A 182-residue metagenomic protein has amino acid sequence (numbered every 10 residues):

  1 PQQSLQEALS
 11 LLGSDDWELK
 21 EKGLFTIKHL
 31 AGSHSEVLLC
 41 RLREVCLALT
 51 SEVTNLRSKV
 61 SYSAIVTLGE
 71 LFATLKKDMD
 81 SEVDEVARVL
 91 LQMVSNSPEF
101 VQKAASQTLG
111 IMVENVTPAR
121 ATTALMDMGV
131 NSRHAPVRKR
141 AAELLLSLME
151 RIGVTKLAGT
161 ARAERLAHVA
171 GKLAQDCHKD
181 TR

Functional and structural regions predicted by a protein language model:
P1-A8, S35-L49, L68, K76-R88 (+2 more regions): Core helices of alpha-solenoid repeat scaffolds
P1-L39, V137: N-terminal segments that cap or nucleate solenoid repeat domains
L12, T26-G32, L49-V53, A64-L75 (+5 more regions): Hydrophobic residues within the alpha-helices of tandem HEAT/HEAT-like
W17-E18, E36, S58-K59, K77 (+4 more regions): Alpha-helix N-cap/helix-start positions at coil->helix boundaries
E21, Y62-I65, Q102-K103, T123 (+2 more regions): Alpha-solenoid HEAT/ARM repeat scaffold
E82, V94-P98: Active-site loop segments of alpha/beta catalytic cores
P136-L146, E164-R165, D180-R182: Amphipathic alpha-helical protein-interaction segments enriched in hydrophobic
G159-R182: Ankyrin-repeat TPLH-centered helix-turn motif and closely related helix/turn capping elements of eukaryotic
